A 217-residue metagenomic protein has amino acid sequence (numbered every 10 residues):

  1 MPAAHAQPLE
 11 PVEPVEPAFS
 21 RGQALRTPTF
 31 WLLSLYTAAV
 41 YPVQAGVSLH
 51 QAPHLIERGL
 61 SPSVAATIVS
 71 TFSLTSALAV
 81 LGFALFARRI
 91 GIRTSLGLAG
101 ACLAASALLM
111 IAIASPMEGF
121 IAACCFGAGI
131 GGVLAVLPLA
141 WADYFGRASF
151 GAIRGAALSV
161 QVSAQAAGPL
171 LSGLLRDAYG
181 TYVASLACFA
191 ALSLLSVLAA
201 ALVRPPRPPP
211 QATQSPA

Functional and structural regions predicted by a protein language model:
G22-V80, G168: Extracytoplasmic gate region of multi-pass secondary transporters
A79-G91, R176: Helix-to-loop junctions at the C-terminal end of transmembrane segments in multipass secondary transporters
R89-G100: Cytoplasmic membrane-interface "Motif A"-like loop-to-helix N-cap segments of 12-TM Major Facilitator Superfamily
C102-A114: C-terminal ends and interior cores of transmembrane alpha-helices in multi-pass membrane transporters/permeases
M117-C125: Paired small-residue
G132-F145: Intracellular juxtamembrane helix-capping segments at the cytosolic ends of symmetry-related transmembrane helices
F145-Y179: A late C-terminal transmembrane helix in Major Facilitator Superfamily
L174-L192: A membrane-interface helix-boundary motif in multi-pass transporters
